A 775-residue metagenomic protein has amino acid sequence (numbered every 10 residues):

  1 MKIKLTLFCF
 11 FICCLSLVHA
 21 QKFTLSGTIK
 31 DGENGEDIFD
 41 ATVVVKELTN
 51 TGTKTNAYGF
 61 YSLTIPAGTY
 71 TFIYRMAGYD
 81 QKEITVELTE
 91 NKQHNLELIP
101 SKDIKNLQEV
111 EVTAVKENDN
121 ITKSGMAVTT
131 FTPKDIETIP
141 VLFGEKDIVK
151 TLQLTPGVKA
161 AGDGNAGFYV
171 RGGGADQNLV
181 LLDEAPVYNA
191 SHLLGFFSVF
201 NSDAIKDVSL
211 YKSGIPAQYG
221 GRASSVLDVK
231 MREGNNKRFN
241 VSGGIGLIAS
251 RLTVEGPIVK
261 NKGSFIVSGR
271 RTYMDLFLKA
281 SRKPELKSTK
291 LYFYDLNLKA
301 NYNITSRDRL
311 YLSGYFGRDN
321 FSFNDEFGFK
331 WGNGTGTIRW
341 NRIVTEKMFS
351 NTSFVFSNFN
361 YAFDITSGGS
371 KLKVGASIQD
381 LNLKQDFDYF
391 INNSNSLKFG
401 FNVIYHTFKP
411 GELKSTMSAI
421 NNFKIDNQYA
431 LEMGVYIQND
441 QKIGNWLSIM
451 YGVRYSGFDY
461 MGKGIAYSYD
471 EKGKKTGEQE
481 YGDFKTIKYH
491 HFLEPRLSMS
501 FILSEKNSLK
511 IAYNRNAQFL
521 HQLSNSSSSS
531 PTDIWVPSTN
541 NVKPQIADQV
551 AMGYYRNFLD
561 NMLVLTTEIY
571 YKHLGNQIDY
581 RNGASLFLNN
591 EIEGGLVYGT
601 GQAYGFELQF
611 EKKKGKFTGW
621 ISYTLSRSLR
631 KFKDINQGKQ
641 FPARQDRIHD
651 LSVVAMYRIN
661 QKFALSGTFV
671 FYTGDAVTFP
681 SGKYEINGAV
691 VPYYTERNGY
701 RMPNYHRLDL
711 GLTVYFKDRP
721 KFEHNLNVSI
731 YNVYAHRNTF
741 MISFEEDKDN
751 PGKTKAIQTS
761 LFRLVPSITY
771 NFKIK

Functional and structural regions predicted by a protein language model:
A20-E109, W446: Periplasm-facing N-terminal accessory domains of Gram-negative outer-membrane beta-barrel systems
E90, E109-D176, L182-I215, R232: Periplasmic N-terminal accessory/gating domains of Gram-negative outer-membrane beta-barrel systems
L96, L154-T155, V199-S242, R251-T253 (+1 more regions): A beta-strand signature from Gram-negative outer-membrane beta-barrel systems, especially the internal plug domain
N360-Y361, T407-T416, D459-G473, E505-V550 (+3 more regions): Surface-exposed extracellular loop regions of Gram-negative outer-membrane beta-barrel proteins, predominantly
D380-K384, K424, E432-G434, P537-K543 (+4 more regions): Outer membrane beta-barrel strand-and-loop segments of large Gram-negative receptors, especially TonB-dependent
V403-K506, F519, I635-G638: Signature of Gram-negative outer-membrane beta-barrel scaffolds
Y570-H573, I592-S681: Gram-negative outer-membrane beta-barrel transporters
K662, F671-G688, Y705-D709, T713-K775: C-terminal beta-signal and adjacent terminal beta-strands/loops of Gram-negative outer-membrane beta-barrel proteins
